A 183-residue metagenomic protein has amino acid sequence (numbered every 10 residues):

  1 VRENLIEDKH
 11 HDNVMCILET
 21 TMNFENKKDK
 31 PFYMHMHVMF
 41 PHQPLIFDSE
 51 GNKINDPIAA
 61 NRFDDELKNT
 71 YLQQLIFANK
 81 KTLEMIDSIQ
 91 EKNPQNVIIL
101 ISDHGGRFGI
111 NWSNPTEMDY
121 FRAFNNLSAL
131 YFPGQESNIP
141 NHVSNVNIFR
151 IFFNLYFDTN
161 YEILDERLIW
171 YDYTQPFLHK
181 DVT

Functional and structural regions predicted by a protein language model:
V1-T183: Catalytic domains that recognize anionic headgroups
